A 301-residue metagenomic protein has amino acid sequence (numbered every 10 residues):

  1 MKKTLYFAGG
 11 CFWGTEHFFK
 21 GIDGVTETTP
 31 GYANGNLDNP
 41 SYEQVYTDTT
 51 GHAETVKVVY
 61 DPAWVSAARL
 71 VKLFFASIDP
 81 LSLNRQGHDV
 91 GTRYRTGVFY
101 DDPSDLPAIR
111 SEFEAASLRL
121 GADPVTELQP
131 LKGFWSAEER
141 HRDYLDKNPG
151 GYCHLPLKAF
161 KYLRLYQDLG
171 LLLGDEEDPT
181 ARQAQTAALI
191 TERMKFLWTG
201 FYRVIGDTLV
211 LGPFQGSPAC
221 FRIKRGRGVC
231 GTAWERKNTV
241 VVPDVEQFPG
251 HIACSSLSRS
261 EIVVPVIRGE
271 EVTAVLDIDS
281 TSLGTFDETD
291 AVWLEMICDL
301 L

Functional and structural regions predicted by a protein language model:
M1-L165: Flexible coil/turn and secondary-structure edge motifs
I22, H141, R193, V242 (+1 more regions): Acidic-histidine catalytic/liganding microenvironments
R164-F221, M296, L300-L301: Intrinsically disordered, low-complexity terminal regulatory regions
G170, S280-L301: Juxtadomain coupling helices with adjacent low-complexity linkers
V204-S256: Regulatory sensory and allosteric helical modules in signal-transduction proteins and certain transcription factors
S260-I267: A short, aliphatic-rich beta-strand micro-motif
A274-V275: Short glycine-/small-residue motifs
